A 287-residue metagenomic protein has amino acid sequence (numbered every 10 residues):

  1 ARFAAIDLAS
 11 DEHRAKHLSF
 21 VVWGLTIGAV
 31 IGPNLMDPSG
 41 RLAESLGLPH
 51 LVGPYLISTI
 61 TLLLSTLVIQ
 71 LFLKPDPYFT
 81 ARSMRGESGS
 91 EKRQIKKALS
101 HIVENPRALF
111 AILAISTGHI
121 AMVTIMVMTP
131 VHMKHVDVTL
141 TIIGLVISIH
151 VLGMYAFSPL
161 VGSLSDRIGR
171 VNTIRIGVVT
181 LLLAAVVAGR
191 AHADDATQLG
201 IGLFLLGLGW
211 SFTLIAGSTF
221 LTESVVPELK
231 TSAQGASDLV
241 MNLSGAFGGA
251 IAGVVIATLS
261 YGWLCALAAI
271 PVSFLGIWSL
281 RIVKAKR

Functional and structural regions predicted by a protein language model:
A1-W23: Cytoplasmic helix-loop-helix junction between adjacent transmembrane helices in 12-TM secondary transporters
K16-M36, V240-G248: Glycine-rich segments within core transmembrane alpha-helices of 12-TM secondary carriers
G32, M36-D37, T59-S83, W278-V283: C-terminal membrane-cytosol helix-exit motif in multi-pass small-molecule transporters
K74-I112: Juxtamembrane intracellular "pre-TM" segments in multi-pass secondary transporters
V103-T124, F204: Pair of pore-lining "gating" transmembrane helices in MFS-fold secondary transporters
A156-R170, I256: Helix-to-loop junctions at the C-terminal end of transmembrane segments in multipass secondary transporters
T180-A193: C-terminal ends and interior cores of transmembrane alpha-helices in multi-pass membrane transporters/permeases
S224, E228-L259: A late C-terminal transmembrane helix in Major Facilitator Superfamily
